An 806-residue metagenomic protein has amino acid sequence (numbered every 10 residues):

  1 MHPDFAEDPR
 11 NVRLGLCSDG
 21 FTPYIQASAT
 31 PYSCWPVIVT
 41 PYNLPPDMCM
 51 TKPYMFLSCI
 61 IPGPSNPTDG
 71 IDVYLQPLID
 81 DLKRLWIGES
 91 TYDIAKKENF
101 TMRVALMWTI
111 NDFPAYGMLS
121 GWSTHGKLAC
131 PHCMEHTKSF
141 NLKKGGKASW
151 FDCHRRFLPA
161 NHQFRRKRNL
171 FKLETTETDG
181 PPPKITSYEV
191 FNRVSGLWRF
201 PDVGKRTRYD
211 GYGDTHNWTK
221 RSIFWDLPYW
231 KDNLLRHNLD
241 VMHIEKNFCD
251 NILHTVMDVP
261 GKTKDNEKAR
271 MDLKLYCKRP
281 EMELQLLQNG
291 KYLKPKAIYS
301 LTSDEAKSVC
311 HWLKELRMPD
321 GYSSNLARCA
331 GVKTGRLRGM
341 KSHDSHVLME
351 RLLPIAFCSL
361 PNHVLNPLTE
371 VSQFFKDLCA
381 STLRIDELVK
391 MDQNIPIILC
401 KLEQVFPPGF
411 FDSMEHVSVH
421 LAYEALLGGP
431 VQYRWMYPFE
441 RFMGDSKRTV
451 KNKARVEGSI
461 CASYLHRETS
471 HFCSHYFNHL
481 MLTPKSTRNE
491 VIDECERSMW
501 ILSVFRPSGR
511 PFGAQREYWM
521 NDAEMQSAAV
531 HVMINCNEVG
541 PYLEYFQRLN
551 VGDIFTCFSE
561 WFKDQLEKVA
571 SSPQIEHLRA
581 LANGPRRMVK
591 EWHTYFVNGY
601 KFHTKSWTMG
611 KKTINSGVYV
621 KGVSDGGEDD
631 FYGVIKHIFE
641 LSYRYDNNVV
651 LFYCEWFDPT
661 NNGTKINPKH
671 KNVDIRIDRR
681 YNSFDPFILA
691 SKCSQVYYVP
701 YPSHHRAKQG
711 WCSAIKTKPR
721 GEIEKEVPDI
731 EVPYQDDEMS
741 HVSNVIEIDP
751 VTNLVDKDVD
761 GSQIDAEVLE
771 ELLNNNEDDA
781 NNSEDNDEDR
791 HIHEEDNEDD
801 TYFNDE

Functional and structural regions predicted by a protein language model:
M1-D4, I38, P46, E576-H577 (+5 more regions): Active-site-proximal segments of catalytic enzyme domains that coordinate small-molecule cofactors or metal ions
M1-K296, S342, L365-S463, Y476 (+6 more regions): Domain-level cores of phosphate- or acyl-group-handling catalytic modules
P3-A6, P181, D202, R506 (+5 more regions): Acidic, serine/threonine- and proline/glycine-rich intrinsically disordered low-complexity regions
N11, I244-N247, K278-E281, Q285-Q288 (+6 more regions): Short, conserved interaction/coordination micro-motifs, predominantly in nucleic-acid/chromatin-associated proteins
L293-K294, S300-S303, K307-R328, P438 (+4 more regions): C-terminal catalytic/scaffold cores in eukaryotic proteins
S303, K314-R317, Y322-T382: Long alpha-helical repeat solenoid scaffolds
E403, P407-F410, K447, K451 (+1 more regions): Hydrophobic, aromatic-enriched, well-ordered structural segments
